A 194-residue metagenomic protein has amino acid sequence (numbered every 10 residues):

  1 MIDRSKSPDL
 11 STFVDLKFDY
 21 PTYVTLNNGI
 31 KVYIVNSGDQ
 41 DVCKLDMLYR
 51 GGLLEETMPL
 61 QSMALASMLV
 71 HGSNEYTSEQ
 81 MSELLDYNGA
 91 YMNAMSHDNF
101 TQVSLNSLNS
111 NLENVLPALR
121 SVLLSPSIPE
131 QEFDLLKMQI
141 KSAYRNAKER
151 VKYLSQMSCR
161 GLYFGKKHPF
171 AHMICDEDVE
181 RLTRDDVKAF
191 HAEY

Functional and structural regions predicted by a protein language model:
M1-L84, S104-S107, P117, K188-Y194: His/Glu-rich zincin catalytic helix
S82-Y194: Acidic/histidine-enriched segments that form metal/cofactor-coordinating and catalytic pocket/exosite environments
